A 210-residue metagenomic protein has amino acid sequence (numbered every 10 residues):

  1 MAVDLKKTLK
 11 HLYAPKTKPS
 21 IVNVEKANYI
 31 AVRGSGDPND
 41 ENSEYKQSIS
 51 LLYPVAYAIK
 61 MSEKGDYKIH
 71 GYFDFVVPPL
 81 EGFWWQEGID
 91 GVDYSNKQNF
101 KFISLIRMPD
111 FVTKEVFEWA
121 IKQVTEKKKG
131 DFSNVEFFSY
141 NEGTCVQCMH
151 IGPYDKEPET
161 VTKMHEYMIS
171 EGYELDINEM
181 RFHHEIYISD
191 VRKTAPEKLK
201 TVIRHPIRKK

Functional and structural regions predicted by a protein language model:
M1-K210: A solvent-exposed interaction/effector surface
